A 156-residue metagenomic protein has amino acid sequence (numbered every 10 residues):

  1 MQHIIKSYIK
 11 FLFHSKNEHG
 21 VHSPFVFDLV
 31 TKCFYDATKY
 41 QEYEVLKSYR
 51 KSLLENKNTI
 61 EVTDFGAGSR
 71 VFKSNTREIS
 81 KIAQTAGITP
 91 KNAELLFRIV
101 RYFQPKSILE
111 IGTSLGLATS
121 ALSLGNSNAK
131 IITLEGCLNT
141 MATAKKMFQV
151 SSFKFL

Functional and structural regions predicted by a protein language model:
M1-L156: A short alpha-helical cap/connector motif
